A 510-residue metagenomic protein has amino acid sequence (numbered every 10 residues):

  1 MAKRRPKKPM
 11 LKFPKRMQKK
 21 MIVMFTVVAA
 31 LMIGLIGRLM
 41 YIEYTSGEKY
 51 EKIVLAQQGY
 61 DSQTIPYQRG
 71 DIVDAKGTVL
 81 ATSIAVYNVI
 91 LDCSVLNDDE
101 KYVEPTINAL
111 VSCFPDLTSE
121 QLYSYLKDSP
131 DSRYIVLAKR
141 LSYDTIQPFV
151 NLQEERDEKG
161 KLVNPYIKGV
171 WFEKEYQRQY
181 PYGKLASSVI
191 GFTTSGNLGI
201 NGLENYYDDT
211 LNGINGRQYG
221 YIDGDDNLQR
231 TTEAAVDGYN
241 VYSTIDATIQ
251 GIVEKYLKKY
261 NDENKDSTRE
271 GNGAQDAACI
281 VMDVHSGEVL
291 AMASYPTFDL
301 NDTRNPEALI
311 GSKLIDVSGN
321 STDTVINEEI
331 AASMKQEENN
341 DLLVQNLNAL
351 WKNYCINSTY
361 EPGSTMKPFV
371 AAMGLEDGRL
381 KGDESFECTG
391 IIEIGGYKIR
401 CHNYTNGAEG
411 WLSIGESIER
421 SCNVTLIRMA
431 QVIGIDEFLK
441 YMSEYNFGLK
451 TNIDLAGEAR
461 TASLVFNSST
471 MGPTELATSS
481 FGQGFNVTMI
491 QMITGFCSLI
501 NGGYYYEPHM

Functional and structural regions predicted by a protein language model:
M1-A332, T359, D436-E444: Periplasmic/cell-envelope proteins involved in peptidoglycan metabolism and beta-lactam response
R5-K8, V79-T82, Y87, I222-A234 (+3 more regions): Beta-lactam-recognizing serine transpeptidase/beta-lactamase-like catalytic domain environment
